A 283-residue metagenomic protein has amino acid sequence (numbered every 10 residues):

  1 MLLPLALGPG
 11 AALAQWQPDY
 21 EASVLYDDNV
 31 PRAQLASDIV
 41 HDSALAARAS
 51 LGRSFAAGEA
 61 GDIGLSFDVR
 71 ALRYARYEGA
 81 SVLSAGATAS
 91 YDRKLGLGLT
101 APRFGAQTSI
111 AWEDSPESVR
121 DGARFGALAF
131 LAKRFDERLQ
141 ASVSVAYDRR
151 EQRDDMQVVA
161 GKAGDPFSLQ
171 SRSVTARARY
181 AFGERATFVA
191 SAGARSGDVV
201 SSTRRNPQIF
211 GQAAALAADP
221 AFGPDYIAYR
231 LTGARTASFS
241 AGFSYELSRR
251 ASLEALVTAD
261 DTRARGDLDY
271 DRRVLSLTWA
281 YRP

Functional and structural regions predicted by a protein language model:
P18-A22, A49, L65-F67, P102-T108 (+5 more regions): Membrane-embedded beta-strand positions of outer-membrane beta-barrel proteins
A22-V30, R53-F55, V69-A75, R93 (+6 more regions): Transmembrane beta-strands of outer-membrane beta-barrel pores
D27-A33, Y74-G79, E113-D121, R150-M156 (+6 more regions): Outer-membrane beta-barrel proteins
S37-S43, Y77-G86, E117-R124, K162-Q170 (+2 more regions): Replace "Gram-negative outer membrane beta-barrel proteins" with "bacterial and organellar outer membrane beta-barrel
L51-F55, A89-L95, L131-K133, E137 (+4 more regions): Residue-level signature of outer-membrane beta-barrel architecture
G58-I63, G96-F104, E137-V143, E184-F188 (+2 more regions): Repeated loop/turn-to-beta-strand initiation elements of outer-membrane beta-barrel proteins
L128-F222: Detector for outer-membrane/organellar transmembrane beta-barrel domains, recognizing the amphipathic beta-strand
Y245, Y270-P283: Outer-membrane beta-barrel "beta-signal"
